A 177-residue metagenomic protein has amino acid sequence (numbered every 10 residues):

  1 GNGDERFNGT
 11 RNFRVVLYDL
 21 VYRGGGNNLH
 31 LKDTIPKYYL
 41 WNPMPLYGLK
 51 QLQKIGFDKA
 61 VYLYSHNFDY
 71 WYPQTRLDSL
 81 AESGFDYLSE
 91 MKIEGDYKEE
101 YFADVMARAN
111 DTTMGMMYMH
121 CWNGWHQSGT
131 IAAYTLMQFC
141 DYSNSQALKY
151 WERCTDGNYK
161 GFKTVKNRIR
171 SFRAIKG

Functional and structural regions predicted by a protein language model:
G1-M119, T130-G177: Cys-dependent protein tyrosine phosphatase-like superfamily
N123-S128: Cytochrome P450 heme-iron axial ligand motif
